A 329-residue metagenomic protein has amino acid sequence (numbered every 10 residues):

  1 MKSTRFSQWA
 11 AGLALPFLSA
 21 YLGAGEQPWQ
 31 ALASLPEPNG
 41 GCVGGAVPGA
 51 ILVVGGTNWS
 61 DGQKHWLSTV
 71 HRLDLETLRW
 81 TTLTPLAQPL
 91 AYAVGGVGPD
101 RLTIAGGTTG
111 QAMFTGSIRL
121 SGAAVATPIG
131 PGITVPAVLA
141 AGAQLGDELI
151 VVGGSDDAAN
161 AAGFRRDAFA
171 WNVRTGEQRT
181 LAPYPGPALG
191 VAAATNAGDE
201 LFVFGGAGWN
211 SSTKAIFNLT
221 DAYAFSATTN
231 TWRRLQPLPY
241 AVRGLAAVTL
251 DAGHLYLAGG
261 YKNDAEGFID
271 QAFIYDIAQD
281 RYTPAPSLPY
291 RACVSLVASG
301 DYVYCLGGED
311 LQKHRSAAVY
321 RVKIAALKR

Functional and structural regions predicted by a protein language model:
K2-A11: Bacterial N-terminal signal peptides that target proteins for export
A11-A20: Bacterial N-terminal signal peptides
G23-R329: Kelch-like beta-propeller repeat domains
